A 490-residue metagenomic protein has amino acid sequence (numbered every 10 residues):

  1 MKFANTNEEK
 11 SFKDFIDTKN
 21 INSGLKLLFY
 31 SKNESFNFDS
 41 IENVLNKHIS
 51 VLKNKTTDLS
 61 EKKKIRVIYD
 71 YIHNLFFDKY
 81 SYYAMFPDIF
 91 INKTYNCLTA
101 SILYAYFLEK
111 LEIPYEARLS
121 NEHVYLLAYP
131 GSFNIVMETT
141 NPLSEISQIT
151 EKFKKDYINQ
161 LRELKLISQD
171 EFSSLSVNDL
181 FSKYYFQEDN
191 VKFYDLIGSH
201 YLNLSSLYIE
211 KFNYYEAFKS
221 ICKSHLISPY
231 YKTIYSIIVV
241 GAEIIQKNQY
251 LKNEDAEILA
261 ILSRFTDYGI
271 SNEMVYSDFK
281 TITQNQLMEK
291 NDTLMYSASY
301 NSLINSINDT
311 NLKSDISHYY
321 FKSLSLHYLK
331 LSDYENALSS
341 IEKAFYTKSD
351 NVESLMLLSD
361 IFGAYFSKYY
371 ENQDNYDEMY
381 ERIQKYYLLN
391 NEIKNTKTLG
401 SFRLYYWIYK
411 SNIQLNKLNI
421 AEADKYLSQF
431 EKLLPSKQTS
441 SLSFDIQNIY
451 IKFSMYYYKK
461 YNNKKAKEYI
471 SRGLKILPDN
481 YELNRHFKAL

Functional and structural regions predicted by a protein language model:
N5-D88: Secondary-structure boundary elements
T99-R162, V239: Hydrophobic/aromatic-rich core segments of domains that either
K152-Q187, V191-L207, Y230-Q249, A260 (+6 more regions): Amphipathic alpha-helical repeat scaffolds of TPR domains
F218-C222, Y250-G269, L294-N311, Y334-F345 (+3 more regions): Alpha-helical repeat scaffolds
P229-S236, R264-S277, N308-S314, Y346-L357 (+3 more regions): Boundary/linker segments of alpha-helical solenoid repeat arrays
N395-F402, F444, I449-L490: Terminal, low-structured helical/coil segments at or just beyond the last alpha-helical repeat
Y405-Q447: Alpha-helical adaptor scaffolds
